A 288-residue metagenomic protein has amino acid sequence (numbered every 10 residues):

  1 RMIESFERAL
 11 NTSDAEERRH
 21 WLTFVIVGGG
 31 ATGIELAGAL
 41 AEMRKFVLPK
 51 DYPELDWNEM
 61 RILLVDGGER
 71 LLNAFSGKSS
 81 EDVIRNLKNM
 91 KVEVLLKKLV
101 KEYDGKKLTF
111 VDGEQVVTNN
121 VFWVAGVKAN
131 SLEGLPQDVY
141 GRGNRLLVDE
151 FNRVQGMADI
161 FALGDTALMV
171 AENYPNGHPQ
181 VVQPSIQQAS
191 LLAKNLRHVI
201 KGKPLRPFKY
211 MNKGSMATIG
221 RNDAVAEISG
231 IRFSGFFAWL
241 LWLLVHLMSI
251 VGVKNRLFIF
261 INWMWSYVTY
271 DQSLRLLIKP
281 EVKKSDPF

Functional and structural regions predicted by a protein language model:
R1-S13, K106-T109, Q115-Q187: FAD-site-proximal beta/loop scaffold in flavoenzymes
R1-T32, L40-F46: Glycine-rich dinucleotide-binding loop and its adjacent helix/turn
H20-F24, A39-K98: Rossmann-like dinucleotide-binding cores of NAD(P)H-dependent redox enzymes
V27, I34, V65, L163-G164: Active-site flanking residues adjacent to catalytic metal/cofactor-binding acidic residues
L36-A37, A74, L132-G134, E172-N173 (+1 more regions): Short glycine-/acidic-enriched loop or helix-start segments at secondary-structure transitions that form or flank
L63-V65, L95, F122, F161-L163 (+1 more regions): Hydrophobic/aromatic beta-strand patches that form the interior of the parallel beta-sheet core in alpha/beta enzyme
L96-K107: A conserved short coil-to-beta-strand element within the FAD-binding core of flavoproteins
P184, Q188-F288: C-terminal, flexible cofactor-proximal segment of oxidoreductases
